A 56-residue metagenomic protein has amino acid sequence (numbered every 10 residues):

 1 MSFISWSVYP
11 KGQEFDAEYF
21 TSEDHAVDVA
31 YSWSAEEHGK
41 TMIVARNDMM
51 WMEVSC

Functional and structural regions predicted by a protein language model:
M1-D16, E53: Short aromatic-glycine-(Arg/Gly/Cys) micro-motifs in beta-strand/loop hairpins
M1-S5, E18, S22, I43-N47: A generic structural signal for ordered secondary structure
I4-Y9, D24, E36, M49: Serine/proline-rich low-complexity intrinsically disordered segments, especially terminal tails, linkers
V8, V27-V29, V44, V54: Extended aliphatic helical segments
G12, Y31-W33, D48: N-terminal regions of proteins, emphasizing targeting and processing segments when present
A17-S22, M52-C56: Short amphipathic beta-strand/extended segments with alternating polar/hydrophobic composition
Y19-M42: A short, charged, amphipathic alpha-helix used as a generic interaction element across diverse proteins
A35-C56: Short, mixed-charge low-complexity intrinsically disordered segments
